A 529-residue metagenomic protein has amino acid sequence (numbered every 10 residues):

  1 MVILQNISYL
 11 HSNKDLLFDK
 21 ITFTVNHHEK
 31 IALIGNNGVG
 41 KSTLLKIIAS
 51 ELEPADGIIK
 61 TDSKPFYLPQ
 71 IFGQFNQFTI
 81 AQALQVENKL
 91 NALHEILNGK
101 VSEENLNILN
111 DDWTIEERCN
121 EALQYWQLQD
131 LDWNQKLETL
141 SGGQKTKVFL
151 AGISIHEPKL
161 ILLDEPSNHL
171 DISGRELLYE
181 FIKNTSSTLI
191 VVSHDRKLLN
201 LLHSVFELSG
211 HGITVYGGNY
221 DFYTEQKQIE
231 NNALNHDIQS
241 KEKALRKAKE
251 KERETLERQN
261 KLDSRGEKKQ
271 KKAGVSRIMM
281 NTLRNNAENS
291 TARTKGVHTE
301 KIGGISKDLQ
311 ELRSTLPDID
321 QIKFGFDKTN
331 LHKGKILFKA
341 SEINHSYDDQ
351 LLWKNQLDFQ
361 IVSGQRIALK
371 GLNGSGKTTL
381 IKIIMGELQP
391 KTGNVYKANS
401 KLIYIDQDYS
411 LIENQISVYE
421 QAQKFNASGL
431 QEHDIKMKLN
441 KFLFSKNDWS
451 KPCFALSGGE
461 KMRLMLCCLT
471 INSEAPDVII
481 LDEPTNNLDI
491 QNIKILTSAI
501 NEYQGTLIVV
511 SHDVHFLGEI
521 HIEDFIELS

Functional and structural regions predicted by a protein language model:
V2-L10, K89-G142, Q226-D349: Coupling and communication elements adjacent to P-loop NTPase active sites across diverse families
S8-Y9, D15, T22-V25, I59 (+4 more regions): Conserved A-loop
I21-I34, V39, S186-S187, Q356-A368 (+1 more regions): Pre-Walker A (P-loop) beta-loop-beta motif of ABC nucleotide-binding domains
K30, T43-E104, S363-G371, T379-Q431 (+1 more regions): ABC ATPase nucleotide-binding domain signature region
Q74-T139, Q407-C468, N472-D477, Q491: ABC-family P-loop ATPase nucleotide-binding domains
G143-L162, E460-I480: GG-anchored amphipathic helix commonly corresponding to the ABC/SMC/Rad50 NBD signature/C-loop
I161-E165, L170, I405, V478-E483: Catalytic Walker B motif of ABC-type/P-loop ATPase nucleotide-binding domains
K307-S410: Flexible loop/N-cap segments at domain edges
